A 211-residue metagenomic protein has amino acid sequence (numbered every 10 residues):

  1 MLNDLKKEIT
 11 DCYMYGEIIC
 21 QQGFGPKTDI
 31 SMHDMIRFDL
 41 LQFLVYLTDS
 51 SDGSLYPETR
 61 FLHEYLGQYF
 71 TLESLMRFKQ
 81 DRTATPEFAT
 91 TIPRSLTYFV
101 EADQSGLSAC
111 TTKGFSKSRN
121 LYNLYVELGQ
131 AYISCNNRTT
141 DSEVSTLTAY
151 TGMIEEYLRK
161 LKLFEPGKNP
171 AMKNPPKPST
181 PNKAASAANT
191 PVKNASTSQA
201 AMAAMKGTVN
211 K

Functional and structural regions predicted by a protein language model:
M1-K211: Small-residue-enriched hydrophobic alpha-helices in membranes
